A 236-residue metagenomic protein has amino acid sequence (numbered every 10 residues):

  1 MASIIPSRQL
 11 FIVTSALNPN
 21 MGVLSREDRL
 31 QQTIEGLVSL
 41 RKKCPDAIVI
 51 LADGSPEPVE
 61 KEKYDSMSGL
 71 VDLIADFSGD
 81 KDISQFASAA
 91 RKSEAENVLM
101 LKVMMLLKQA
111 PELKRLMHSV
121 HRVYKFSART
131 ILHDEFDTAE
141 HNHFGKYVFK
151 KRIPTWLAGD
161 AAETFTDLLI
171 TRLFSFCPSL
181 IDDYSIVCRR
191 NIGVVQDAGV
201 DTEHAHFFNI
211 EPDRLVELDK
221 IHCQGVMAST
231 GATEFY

Functional and structural regions predicted by a protein language model:
M1-Y236: ER/Golgi luminal nucleotide-sugar-dependent glycosyltransferases, focusing on the catalytic module
